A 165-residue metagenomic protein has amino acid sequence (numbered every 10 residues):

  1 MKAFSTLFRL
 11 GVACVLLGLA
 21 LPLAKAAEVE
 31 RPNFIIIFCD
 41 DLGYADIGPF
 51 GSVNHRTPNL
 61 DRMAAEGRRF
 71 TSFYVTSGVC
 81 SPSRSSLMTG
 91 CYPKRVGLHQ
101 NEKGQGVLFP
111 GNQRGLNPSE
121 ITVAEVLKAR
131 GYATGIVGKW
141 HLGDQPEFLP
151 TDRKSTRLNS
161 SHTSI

Functional and structural regions predicted by a protein language model:
K2-F4, L10-L19, L23-S160: Formylglycine-dependent sulfatase
